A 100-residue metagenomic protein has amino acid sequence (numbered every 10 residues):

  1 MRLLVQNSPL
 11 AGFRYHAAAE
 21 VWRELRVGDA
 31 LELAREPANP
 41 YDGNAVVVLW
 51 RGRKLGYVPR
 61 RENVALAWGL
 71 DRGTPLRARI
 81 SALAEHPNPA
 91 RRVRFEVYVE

Functional and structural regions predicted by a protein language model:
M1-E100: Conserved active-site motif detector
